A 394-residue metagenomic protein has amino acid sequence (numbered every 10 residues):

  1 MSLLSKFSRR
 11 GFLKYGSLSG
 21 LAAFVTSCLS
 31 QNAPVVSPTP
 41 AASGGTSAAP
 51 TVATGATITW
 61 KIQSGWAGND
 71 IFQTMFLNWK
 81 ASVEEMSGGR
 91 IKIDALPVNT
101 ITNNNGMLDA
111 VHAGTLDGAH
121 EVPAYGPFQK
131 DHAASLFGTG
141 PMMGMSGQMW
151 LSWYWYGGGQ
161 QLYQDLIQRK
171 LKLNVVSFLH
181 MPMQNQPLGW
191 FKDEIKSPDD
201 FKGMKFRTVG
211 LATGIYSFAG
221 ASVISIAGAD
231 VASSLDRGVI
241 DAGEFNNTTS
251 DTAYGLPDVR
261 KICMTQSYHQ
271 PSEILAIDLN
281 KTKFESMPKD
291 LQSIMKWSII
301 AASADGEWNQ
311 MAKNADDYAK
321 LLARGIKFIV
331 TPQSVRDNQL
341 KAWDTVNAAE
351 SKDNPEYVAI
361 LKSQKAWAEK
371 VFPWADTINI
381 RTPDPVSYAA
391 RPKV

Functional and structural regions predicted by a protein language model:
L3-V36, P40, G44-M149, R169 (+1 more regions): N-terminal secretory/targeting leader peptides
S146-D165: A gly/proline- and charged-residue-enriched helix-loop-helix capping module
